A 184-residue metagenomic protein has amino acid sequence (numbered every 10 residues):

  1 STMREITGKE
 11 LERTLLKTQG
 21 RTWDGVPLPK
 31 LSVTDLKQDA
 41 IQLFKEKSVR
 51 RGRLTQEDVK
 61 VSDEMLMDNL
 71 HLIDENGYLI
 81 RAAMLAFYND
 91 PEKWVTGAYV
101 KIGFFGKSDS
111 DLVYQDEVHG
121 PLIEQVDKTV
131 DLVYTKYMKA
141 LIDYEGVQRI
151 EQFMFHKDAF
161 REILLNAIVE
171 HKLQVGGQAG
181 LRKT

Functional and structural regions predicted by a protein language model:
S1-T184: Conserved N-terminal catalytic/coupling substructures associated with nucleotide/phosphate chemistry
